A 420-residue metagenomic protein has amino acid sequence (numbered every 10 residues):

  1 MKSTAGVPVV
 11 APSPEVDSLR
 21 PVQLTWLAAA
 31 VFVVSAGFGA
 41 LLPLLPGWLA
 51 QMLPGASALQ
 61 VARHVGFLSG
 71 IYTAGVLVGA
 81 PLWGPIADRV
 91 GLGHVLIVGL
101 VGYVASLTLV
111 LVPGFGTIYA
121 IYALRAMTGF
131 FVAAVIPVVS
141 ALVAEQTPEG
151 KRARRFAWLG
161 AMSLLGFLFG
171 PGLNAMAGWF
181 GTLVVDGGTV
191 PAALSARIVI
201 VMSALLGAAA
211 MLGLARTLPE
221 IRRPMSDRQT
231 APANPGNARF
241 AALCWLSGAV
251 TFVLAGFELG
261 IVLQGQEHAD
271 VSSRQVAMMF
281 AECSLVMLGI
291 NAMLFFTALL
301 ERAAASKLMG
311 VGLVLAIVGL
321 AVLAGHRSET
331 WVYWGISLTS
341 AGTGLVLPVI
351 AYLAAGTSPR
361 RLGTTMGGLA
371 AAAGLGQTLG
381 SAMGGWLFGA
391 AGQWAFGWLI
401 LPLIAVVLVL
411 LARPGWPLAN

Functional and structural regions predicted by a protein language model:
V7-P21, T217-L246: Juxtamembrane intracellular "pre-TM" segments in multi-pass secondary transporters
F32, I118-A134, W331-L345: Hydrophobic core of transmembrane alpha-helices in multi-pass small-molecule transporters, especially MFS/SLC-type
P43-A62, L259-Q275: Short amphipathic helix-loop junctions that connect adjacent transmembrane helices in Major Facilitator Superfamily/SLC
G66-W83, A281-M293: Central cavity-lining transmembrane alpha-helices of secondary-active solute carriers, predominantly the Major
V78-G91, I290-A304: Helix-to-loop junctions at the C-terminal end of transmembrane segments in multipass secondary transporters
V101-F115, V314-R327: C-terminal ends and interior cores of transmembrane alpha-helices in multi-pass membrane transporters/permeases
A305-I350: C-terminal transmembrane helical hairpin of 12-TM major facilitator-type secondary transporters
R360-A391: A late C-terminal transmembrane helix in Major Facilitator Superfamily
